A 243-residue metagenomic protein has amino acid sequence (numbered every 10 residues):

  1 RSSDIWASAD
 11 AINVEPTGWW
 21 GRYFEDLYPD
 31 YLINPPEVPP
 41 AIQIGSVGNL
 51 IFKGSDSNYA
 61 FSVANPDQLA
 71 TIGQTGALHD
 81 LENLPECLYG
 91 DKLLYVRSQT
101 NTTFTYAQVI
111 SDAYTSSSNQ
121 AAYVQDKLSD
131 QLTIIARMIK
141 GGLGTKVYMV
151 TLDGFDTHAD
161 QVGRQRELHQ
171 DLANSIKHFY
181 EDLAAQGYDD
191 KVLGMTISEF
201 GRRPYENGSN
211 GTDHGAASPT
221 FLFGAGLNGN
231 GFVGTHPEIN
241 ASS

Functional and structural regions predicted by a protein language model:
R1-Q186, Y205, P219-F223, G231-S243: Feature for exported/extracytoplasmic and membrane-associated proteins, marking the mature portion
Y180-G208: Metal-dependent active-site segment of extracytoplasmic phospho-/sulfohydrolases and closely related
H214-G215: Phosphate-handling catalytic cores of nucleic-acid transaction enzymes
